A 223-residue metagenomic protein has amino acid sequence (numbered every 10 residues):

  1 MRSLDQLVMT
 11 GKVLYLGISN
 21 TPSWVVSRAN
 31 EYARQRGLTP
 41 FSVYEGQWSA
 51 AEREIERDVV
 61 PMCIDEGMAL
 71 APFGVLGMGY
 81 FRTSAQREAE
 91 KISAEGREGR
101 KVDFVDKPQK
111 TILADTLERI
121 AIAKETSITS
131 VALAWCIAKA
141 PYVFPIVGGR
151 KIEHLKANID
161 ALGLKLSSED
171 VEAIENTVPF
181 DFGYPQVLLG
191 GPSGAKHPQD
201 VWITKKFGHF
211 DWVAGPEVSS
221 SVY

Functional and structural regions predicted by a protein language model:
M1-D5, V26-N30, V60, A114 (+3 more regions): Generic structural signal for well-ordered alpha-helices, preferentially at hydrophobic/aromatic core positions
M1-E54, D58, F210, G215-S221: Glycine/proline-rich, positively charged, aromatic-decorated active-site loop/lid region on the catalytic face
K12-Y15, A69, S127, F144: Proline-centered loop/turn at the N-terminus of a beta-strand
L16, Y44, C63, L70-F73 (+4 more regions): Conserved, mostly hydrophobic/aromatic
P22, W48-E52, G74-F81, W135 (+1 more regions): Glycine-rich beta-alpha junction loops
R53, D65, S93-A123, A138 (+2 more regions): Terminal-tail/helix-coil boundary detector
E54-A94, R119, S127: Aromatic-lined glycan-binding groove of carbohydrate-active enzymes
F144-H154: Glycine-rich phosphate-binding active-site loops on the catalytic face of alpha/beta enzymes
